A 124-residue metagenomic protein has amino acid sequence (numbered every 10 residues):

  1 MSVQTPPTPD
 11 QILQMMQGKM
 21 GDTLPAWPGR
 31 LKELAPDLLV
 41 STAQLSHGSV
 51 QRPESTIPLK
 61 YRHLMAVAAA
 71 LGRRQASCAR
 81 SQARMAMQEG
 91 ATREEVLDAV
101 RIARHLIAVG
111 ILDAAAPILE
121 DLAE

Functional and structural regions predicted by a protein language model:
M1-Y61, A114-E124: Acidic, glycine/proline-rich low-complexity segments that act as flexible tails and inter-domain linkers
L45, A68, A99-I102: Short acidic/histidine-centered micro-motifs embedded in hydrophobic/aromatic stretches that mark compact functional
I57-P58, G90-E94: Helix N-cap / loop-to-helix initiation motif
L59-V67, D98: Immediate flanking context of iron-sulfur cluster ligation sites
M65-S81: Short, thiol/selenol-centered motifs that function as redox-active sites or metal-ligating centers
R80-A86, P117: Re-entrant/interfacial helical elements at transmembrane boundaries that shape and gate the permeation pathway
V109-G110: Substrate/cofactor-recognition hotspot
